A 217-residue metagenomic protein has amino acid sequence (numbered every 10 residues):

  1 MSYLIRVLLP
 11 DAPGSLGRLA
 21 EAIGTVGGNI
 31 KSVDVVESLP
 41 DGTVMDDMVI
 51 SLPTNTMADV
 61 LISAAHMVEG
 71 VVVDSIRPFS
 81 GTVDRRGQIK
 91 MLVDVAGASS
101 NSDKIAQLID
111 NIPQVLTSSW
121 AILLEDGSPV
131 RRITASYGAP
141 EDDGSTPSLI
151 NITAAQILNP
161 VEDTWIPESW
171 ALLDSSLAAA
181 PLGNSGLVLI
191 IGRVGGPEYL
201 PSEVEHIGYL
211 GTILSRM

Functional and structural regions predicted by a protein language model:
M1-S99: A conserved regulatory-domain signal marking ACT and ACT-like small-molecule sensing domains and adjacent regulatory
V93, S102-P113: Short amphipathic alpha-helical segments
I109-P113, T117-R132: Short, hydrophobic-rich beta-strand element in sensory/regulatory alpha-beta domains
L124-G192: GAF sensory domains
I191-G195, H206: Extended, charged low-complexity segments that frequently continue into or abut oligomerization scaffolds
Y199-R216: Amphipathic alpha-helical "output/dimerization" segments
